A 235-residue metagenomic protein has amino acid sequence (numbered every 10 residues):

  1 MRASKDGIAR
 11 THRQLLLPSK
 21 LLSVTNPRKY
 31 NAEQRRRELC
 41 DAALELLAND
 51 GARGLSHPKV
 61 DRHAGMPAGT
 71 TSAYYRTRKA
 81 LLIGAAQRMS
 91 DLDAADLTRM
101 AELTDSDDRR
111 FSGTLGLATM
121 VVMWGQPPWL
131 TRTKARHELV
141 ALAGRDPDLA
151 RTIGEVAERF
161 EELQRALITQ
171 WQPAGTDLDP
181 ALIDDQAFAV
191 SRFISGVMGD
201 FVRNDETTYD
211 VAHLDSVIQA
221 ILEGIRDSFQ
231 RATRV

Functional and structural regions predicted by a protein language model:
M1-Q34, E45, D227-V235: N-terminal intrinsically disordered/low-complexity leader segments
T25-P27, D50, P67-T70, V156 (+2 more regions): Anionic, Ser/Thr-rich low-complexity intrinsically disordered regions
P27-R28, A150-R151, W171-V235: Hydrophobic/aromatic-rich alpha-helical bundle segments in the mid-to-C-terminal region
R35-E38, A42, L46-G84: Helix-turn-helix
T77, L142-P147: Short loop-to-helix capping motifs
G84, A95-T133, I183-V190: Hydrophobic alpha-helical connector segments
Q87-D93: Short, basic, alpha-helical segments at the C-terminal edge of helix-turn-helix-like DNA-binding modules
A94, P127-H137, P147-P173, A212 (+1 more regions): Amphipathic alpha-helical packing segments from all-alpha helical-bundle domains
